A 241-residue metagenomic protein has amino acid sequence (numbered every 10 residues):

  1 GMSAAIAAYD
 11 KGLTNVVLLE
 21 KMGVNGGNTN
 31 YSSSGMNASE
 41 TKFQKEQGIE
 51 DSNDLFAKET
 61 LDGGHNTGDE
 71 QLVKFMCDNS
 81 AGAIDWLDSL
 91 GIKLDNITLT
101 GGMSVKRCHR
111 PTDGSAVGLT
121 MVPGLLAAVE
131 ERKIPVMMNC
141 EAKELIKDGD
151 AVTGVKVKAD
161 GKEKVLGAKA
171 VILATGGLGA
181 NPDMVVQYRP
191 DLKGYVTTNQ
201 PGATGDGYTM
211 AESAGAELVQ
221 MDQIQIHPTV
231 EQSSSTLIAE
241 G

Functional and structural regions predicted by a protein language model:
G1-L18: N-terminal Rossmann-like FAD-binding beta1-loop-alpha1 element of flavoenzymes
A4-A5, I84, Y208: Generic hydrophobic/aromatic pocket-lining and core-packing "Φ" positions
A5-A8, K133-E141, K162-G167: Ligand-binding pocket scaffold of soluble enzyme catalytic domains
I6, N28-Y31, D148-D150, V157 (+3 more regions): Short acidic, glycine/serine/threonine-rich loops at helix termini
N15, K21-P135, N139-E144, D183 (+1 more regions): Conserved N-terminal/central alpha/beta ligand/cofactor-binding core
I146-V165, V171: Conserved beta-strand-loop-beta-strand element in the redox core of flavoprotein oxidoreductases
L166-S234: Glycine-rich loop(s) and the adjacent beta-strand/alpha-helix scaffold that form part
A239-G241: Phosphate/diphosphate-binding loops
